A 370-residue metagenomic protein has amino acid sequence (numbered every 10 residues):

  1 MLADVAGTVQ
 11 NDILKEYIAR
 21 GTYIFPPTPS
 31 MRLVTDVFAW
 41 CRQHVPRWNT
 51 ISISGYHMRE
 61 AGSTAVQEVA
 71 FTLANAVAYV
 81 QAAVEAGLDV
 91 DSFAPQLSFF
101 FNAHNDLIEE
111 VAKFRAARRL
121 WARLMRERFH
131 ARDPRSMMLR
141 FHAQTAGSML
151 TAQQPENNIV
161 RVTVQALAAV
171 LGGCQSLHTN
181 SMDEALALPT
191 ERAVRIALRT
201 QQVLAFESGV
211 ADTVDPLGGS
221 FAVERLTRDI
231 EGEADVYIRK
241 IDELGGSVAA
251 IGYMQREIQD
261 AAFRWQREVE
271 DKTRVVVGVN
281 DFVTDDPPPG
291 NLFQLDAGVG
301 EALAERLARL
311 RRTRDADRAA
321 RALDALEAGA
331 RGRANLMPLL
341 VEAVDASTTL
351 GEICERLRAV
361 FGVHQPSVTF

Functional and structural regions predicted by a protein language model:
M1-H104, E109-E110, R128-A131, R135-H142 (+7 more regions): Catalytic alpha/beta active-site cores
I18-I24, A65-V66, A112-F114, Q154-E156 (+4 more regions): Surface-exposed beta-strand edges and their flanking turn/coil or helix-capping segments
T28-R32, R132, T145-Q154, D317-A330: A short, flexible low-complexity segment enriched in Lys/Arg and Gly/Pro that occurs in N-terminal basic tails
S54, A70-Y79, A86, P95-G278: Active-site capping/gating regions of soluble enzymes
E191, R199-Q202, F206-F370: Flexible, glycine-rich loop/tail regions that form catalytic "lids" or insertion modules at the edges of active sites
